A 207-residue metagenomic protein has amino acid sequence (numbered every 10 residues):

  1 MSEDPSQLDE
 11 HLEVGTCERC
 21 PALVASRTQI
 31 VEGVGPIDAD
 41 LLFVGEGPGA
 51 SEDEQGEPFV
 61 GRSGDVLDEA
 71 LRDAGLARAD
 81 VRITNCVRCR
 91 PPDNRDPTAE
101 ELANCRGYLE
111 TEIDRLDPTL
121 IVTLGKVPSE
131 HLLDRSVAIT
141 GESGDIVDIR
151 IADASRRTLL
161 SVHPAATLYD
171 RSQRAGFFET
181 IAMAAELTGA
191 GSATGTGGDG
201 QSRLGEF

Functional and structural regions predicted by a protein language model:
S2-F207: A polyanion-binding, active-site-adjacent surface
